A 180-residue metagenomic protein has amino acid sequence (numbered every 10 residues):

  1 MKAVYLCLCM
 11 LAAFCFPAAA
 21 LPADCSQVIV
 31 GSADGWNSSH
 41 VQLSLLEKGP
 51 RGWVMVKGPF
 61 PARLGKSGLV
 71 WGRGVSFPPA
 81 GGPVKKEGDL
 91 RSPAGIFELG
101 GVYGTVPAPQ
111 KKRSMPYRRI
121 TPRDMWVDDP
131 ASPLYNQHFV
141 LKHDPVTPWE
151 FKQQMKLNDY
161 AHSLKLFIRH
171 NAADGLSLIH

Functional and structural regions predicted by a protein language model:
M1-V4: Positively charged n-region of N-terminal signal peptides that target proteins for export
C7-C15: Bacterial N-terminal signal peptides
A19-I179: Cell wall/extracellular polymer interaction/catalysis modules
